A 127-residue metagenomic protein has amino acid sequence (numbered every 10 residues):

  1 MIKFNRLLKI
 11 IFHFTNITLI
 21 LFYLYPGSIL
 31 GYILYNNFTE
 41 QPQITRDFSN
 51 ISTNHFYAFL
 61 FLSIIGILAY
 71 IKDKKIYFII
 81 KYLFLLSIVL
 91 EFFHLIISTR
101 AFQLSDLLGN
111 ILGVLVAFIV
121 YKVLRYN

Functional and structural regions predicted by a protein language model:
M1-L107, I111, L115-N127: Bulky hydrophobic segments
